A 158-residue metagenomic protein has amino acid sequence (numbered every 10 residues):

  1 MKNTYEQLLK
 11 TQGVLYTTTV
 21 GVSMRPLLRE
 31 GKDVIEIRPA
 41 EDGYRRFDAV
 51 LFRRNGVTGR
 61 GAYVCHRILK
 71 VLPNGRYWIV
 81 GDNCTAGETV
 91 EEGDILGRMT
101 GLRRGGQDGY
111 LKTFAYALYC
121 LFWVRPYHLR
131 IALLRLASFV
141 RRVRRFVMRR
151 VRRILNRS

Functional and structural regions predicted by a protein language model:
M1-S158: Extended hydrophobic leader/signal-anchor segments used for secretion and membrane insertion
